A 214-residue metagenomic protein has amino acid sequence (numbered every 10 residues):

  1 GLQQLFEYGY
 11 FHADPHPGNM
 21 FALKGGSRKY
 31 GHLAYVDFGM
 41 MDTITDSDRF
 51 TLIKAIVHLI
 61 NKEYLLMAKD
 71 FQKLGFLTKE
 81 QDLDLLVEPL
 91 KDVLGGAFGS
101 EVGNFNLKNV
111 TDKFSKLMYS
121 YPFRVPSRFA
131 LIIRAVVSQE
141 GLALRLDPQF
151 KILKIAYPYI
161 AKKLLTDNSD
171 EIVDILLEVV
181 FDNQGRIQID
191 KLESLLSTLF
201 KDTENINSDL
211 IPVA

Functional and structural regions predicted by a protein language model:
G1-A214: Conserved catalytic cores of large enzyme domains
